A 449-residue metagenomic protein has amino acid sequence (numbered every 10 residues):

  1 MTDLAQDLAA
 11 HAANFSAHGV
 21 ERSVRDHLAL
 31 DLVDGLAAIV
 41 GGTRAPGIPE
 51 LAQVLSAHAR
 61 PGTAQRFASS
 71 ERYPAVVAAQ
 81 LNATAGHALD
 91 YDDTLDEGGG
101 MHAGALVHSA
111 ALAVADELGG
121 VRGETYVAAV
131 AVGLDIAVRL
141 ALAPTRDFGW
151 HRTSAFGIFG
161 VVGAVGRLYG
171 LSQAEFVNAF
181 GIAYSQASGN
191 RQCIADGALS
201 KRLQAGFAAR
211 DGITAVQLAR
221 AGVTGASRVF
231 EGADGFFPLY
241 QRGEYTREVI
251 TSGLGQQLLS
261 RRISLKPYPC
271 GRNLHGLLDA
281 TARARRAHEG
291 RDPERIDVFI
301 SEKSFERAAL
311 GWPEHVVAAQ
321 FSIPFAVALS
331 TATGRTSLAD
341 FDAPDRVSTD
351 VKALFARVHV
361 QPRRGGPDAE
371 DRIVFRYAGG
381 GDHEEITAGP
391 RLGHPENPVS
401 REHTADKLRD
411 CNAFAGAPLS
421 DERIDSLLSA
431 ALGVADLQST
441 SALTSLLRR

Functional and structural regions predicted by a protein language model:
M1-G100, S200-R210, Q217-R449: Terminal-appendage/accessory-domain detector
Q6, A10, D34, S109 (+7 more regions): Generic structural signal for well-ordered, non-membrane alpha-helices
R25, A29, V33, V107 (+3 more regions): Hydrophobic face of alpha-helices
G42, A111-L118, V162-Y169, A215-A219 (+2 more regions): Well-ordered alpha-helical scaffold segments within catalytic/enzyme domains
A83-L140: Hydrophobic alpha-helical hairpins/lids featuring a short glycine-rich hinge
G86, L106-H108, A113, D135 (+3 more regions): Short connector loops/turns at beta-strand edges and beta->alpha or beta->beta junctions
A105-A113, F156-A164, D211, G276-A280 (+1 more regions): Short amphipathic alpha-helical face segments that pack within enzyme cores and frequently flank/anchor catalytic
D116-I213, R228, A233: Glycine-rich, mobile lid/loop segments that gate access to catalytic sites or pores
